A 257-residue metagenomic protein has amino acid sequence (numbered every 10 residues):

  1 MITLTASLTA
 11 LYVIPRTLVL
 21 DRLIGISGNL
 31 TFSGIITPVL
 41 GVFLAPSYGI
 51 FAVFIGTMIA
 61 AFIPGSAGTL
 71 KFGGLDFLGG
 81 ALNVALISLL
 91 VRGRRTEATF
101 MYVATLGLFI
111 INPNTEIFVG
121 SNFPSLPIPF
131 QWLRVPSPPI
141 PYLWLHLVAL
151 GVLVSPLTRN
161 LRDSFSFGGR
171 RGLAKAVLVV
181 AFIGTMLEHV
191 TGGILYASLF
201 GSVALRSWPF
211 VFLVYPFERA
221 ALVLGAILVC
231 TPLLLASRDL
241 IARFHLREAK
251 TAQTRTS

Functional and structural regions predicted by a protein language model:
M1-S257: Loop-helix junctions at membrane interfaces
